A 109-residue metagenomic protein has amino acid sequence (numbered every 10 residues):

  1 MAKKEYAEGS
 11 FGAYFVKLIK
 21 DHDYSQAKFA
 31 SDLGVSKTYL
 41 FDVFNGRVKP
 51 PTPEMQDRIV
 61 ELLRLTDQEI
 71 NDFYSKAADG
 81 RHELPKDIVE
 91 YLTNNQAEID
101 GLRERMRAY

Functional and structural regions predicted by a protein language model:
M1-Y24, R105: A short, Lys/Arg-rich alpha-helix, primarily the initiator
V16, A27, D57: Residues within the helices of the helix-turn-helix
L18, D32, V43, F73: Residues in the recognition helix of alpha-helical DNA-binding motifs
I19, A30, V60: The alpha-helix within a helix-turn-helix
D23-D42: Short alpha-helical DNA-recognition segment
R47-E61: Short, basic-rich loop-to-helix N-cap that marks the start of a DNA-contacting helix
E69-R107: Short, charged recognition helix plus adjacent turn of helix-turn-helix-like nucleic-acid-binding domains
